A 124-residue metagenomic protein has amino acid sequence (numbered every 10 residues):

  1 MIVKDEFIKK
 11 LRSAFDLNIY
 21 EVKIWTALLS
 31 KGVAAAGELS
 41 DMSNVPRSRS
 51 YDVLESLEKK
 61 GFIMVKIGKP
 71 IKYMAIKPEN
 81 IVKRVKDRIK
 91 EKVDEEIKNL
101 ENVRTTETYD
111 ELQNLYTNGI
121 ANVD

Functional and structural regions predicted by a protein language model:
K10-E21, A35, I67-R88: Short, cationic-aromatic polyanion-contact patches
L11, E79, R88, K92-D124: PLD-like (HKD) phosphodiesterase/transphosphatidyltransferase domain
K23-A27: Pre-recognition alpha-helix immediately N-terminal to the DNA-recognition helix within helix-turn-helix or winged-helix
L28-G32: Short helix-to-turn junction characteristic of helix-turn-helix DNA-binding domains, especially the helix
E38-S43: A short acidic, leucine-rich amphipathic alpha-helix
L54-E55: Short, hydrophobic-biased segments on the C-terminal half of alpha helices that form "recognition helices"
E58-K66: A short, conserved structural fragment
